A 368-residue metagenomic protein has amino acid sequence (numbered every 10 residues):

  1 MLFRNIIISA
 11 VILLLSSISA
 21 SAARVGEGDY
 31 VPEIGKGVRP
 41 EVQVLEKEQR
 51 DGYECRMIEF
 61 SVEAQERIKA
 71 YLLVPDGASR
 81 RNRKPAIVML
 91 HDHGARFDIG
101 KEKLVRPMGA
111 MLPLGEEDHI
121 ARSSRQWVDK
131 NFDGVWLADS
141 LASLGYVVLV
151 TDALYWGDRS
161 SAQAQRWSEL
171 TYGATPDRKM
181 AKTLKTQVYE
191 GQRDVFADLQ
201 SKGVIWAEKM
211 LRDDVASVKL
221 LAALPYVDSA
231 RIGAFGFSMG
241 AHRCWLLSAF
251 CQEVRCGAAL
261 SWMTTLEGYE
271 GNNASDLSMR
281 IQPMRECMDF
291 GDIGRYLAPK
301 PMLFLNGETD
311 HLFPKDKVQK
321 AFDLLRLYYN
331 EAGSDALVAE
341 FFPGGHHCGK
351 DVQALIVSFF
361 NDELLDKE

Functional and structural regions predicted by a protein language model:
I8-S17: Bacterial N-terminal signal peptides
A20-A23: Boundary at the C-terminal end of the N-terminal hydrophobic targeting segment
G37-N82: N-terminal cap/lid segment of alpha/beta-hydrolase-fold proteins
A70, N82-G94: Short beta-strand element of the alpha/beta-hydrolase
D92-R212, Y269-G271: Cap/lid segment of the alpha/beta-hydrolase catalytic domain
W206-E286: Primarily recognizes the serine-hydrolase "nucleophile elbow" in alpha/beta-hydrolase and SGNH/GDSL folds
C256, G268-R326: The feature captures the conserved acid-bearing segment of alpha/beta-hydrolase catalytic domains
Y329-E368: C-terminal catalytic histidine-bearing segment of alpha/beta-hydrolase fold enzymes
